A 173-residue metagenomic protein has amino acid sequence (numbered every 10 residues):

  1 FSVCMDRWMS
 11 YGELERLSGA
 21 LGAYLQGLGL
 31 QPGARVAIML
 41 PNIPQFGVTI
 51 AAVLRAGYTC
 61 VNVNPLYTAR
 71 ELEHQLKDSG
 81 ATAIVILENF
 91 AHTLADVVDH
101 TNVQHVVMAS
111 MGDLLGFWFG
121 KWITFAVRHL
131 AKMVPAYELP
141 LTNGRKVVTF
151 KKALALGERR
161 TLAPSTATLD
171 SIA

Functional and structural regions predicted by a protein language model:
F1-I43, G47-A51, T68-E73, K146 (+1 more regions): Conserved AMP-binding/adenylate-forming core of the ANL superfamily
S18, L169-A173: ATP phosphate-binding P-loop of adenylate-forming
G22, E73, A95, T161-P164: Short hydrophobic/charged patches on amphipathic alpha-helices used for structural packing and interfaces
G27-L28, R55-K152: Structural core segment of the AMP-binding/adenylate-forming
P32-G33, C60, L169: Alpha-helix N-cap/start motif
V36, V53, I84, I172: Conserved S/T- and glycine-rich ATP-binding loop of Class I adenylate-forming
A153, A167: P-loop NTPase nucleotide-binding/switch module
L154-R160: Short glycine/proline-rich turn/loop motifs
